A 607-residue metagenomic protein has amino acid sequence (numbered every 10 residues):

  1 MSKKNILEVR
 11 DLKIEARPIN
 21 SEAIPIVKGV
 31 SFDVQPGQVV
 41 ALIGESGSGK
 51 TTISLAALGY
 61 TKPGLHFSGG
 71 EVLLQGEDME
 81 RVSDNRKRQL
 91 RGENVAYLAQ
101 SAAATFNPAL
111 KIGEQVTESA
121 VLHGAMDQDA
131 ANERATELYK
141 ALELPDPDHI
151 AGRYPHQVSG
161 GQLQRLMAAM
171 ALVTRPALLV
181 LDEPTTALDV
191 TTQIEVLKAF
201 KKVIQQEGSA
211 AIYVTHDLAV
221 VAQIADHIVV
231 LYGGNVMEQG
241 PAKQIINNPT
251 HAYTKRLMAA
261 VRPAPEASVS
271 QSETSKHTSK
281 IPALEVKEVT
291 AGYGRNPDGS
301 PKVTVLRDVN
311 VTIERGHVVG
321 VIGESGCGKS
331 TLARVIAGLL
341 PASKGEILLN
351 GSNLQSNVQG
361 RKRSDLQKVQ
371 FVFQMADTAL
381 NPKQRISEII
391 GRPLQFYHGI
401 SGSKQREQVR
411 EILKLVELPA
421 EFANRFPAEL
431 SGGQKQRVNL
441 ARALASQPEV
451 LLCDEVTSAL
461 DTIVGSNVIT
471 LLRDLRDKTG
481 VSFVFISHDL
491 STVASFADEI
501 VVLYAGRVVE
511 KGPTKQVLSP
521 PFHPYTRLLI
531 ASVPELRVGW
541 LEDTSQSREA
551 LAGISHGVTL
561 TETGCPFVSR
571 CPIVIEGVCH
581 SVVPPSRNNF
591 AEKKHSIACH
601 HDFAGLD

Functional and structural regions predicted by a protein language model:
K3, D148, A242-E285, N296-D298 (+1 more regions): Charged, flexible cofactor/metal-binding loops and thiol motifs
E45, L188, T192-P265, G338 (+2 more regions): P-loop NTP-binding/switch modules centered on Walker-like glycine-rich loops
L58, K62, A337: Helix-to-loop junction immediately C-terminal to a conserved catalytic motif
H66, M79-A96, L122, K243-P249 (+8 more regions): ABC ATPase NBD coupling module
D78, A130-H149, K404-E421, I530-A531: Conserved ABC ATPase "signature" region
R153-V158, Q162, F426-L430, Q434: Conserved ABC ATPase signature
L166, A171-L172, L444: ABC ATPase C-loop
R175, Q447: Conserved catalytic motifs of ABC-family nucleotide-binding domains
